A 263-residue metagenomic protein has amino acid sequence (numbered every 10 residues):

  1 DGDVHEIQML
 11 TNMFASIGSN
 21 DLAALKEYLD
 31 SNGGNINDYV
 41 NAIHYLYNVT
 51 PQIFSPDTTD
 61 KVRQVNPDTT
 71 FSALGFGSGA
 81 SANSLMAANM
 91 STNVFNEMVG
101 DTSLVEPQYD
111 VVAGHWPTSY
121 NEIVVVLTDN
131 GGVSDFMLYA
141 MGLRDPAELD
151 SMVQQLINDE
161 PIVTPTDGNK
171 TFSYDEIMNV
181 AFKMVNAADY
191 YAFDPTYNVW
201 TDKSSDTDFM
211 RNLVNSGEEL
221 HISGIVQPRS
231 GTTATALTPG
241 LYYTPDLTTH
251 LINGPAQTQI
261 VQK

Functional and structural regions predicted by a protein language model:
D1-K263: Basic-flanked hydrophobic alpha-helices used for secretion and membrane insertion
